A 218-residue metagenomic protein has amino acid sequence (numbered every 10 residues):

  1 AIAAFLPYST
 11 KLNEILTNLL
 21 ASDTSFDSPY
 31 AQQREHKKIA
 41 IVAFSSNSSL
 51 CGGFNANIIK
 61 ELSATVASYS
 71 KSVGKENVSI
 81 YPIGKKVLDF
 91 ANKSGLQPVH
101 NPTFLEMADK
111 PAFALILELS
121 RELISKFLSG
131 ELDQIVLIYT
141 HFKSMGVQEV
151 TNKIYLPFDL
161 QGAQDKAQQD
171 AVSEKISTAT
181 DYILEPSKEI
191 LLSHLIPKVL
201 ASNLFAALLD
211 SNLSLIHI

Functional and structural regions predicted by a protein language model:
A1-I216: C-terminal beta-strand-loop-alpha-helix "lid" module of Rossmann-like NAD(P)-dependent dehydrogenases
